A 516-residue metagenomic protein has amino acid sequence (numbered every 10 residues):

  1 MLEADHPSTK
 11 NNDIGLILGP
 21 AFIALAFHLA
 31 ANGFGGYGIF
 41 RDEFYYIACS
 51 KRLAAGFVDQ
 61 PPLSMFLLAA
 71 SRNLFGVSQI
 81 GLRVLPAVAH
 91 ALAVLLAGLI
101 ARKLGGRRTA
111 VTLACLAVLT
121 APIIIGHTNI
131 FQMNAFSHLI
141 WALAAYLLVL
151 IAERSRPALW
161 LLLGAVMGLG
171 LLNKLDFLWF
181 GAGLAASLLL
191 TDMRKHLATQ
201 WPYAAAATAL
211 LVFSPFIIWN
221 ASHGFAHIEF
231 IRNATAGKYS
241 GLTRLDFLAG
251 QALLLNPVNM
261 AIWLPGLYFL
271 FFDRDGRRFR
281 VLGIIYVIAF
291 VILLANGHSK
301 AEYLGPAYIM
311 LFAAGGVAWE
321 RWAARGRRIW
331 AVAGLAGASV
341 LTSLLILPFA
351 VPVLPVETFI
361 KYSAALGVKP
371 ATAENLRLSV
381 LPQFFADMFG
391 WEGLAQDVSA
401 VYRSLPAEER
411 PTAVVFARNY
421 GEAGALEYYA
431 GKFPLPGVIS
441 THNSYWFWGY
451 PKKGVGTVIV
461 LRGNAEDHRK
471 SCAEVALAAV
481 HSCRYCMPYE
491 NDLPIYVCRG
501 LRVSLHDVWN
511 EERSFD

Functional and structural regions predicted by a protein language model:
A4, G15-L18, F22, A97-T120 (+1 more regions): Transmembrane-helix signature of polytopic, membrane-embedded enzymes that assemble or transfer cell-envelope glycans
S8-T9, R102, A144-W160, R194 (+1 more regions): Membrane-interface transmembrane helices that cradle and orient dolichyl/undecaprenyl
R52, A114-C115, L147, L159-K174 (+2 more regions): Membrane-interface alpha helices of multi-pass inner-membrane proteins
V84-G105, L143, L147: Transmembrane-helix motifs of polytopic, lipid-linked glycan transferases
L96, A117, F136-R154, L159-M167 (+1 more regions): Specific aromatic-rich, kink-prone transmembrane helix
I123, N129-S137: Short acidic/glycine- and proline-prone juxtamembrane loop motifs at membrane-interface regions of multi-pass membrane
L169, L178-F279, G297, L347-P352: Transmembrane-lumen/periplasm boundary regions of multi-pass, lipid-linked membrane glycan transferases
E320-Y362: Signature aromatic-anchored transmembrane alpha helix within multi-pass, membrane-resident enzymes that catalyze glycan
